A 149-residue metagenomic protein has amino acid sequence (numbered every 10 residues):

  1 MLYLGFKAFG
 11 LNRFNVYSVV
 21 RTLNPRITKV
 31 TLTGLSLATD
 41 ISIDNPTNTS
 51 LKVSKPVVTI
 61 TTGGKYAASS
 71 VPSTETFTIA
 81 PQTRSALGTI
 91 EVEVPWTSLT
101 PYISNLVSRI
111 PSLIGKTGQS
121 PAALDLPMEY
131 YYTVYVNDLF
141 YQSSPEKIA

Functional and structural regions predicted by a protein language model:
M1-F9: Single-pass alpha-helical membrane anchors
A8-V20: Proline/serine/threonine-rich low-complexity linkers at boundaries of modular beta-sandwich domains
V20-K29, I90-P95, A149: N-terminal low-complexity, acidic/Ser/Thr/Gly/Pro-rich segments that act as secretory/membrane-targeting modules
T33-D40: Short, solvent-exposed loop/turn segments enriched in Ser/Thr/Gly
I43-S50: Asparagine-centered strand-capping/turn motif at beta-strand->loop junctions
L51-V57: Short coil-to-beta strand junction motifs in C2/discoidin
T59-S108: Intrinsically disordered, low-complexity Pro/Gly/Ser/Thr-rich segments with frequent PxxP/GP/PP motifs and embedded
V94-A149: Terminal connector regions
